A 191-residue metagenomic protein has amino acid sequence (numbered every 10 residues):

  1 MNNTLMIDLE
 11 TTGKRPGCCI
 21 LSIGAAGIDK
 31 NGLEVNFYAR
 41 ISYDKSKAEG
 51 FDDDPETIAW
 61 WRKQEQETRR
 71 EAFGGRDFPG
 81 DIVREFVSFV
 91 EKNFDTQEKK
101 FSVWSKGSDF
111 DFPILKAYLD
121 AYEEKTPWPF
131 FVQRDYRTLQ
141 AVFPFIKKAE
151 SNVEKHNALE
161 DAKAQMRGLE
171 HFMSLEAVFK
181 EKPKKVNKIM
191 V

Functional and structural regions predicted by a protein language model:
N2-L5, E10-S105: Conserved non-catalytic scaffold segment of RNase H-like nuclease domains
D8-E10, D111, D135, D161: Acidic active-site catalytic centers that drive phospho-/nucleotidyl reactions and related ester hydrolyses
D54-T57, F143-E150: Short, surface-exposed amphipathic charged segments that create phosphate/polyanion-binding patches used for binding
R69-F73, Y122-W128, N152: Short, polar/flexible loop-turn hinges at active-site or ligand-entry regions and domain interfaces
E85-K92, P113, A117, A141 (+2 more regions): Residue-level signal for well-ordered alpha-helical scaffold segments within enzymatic catalytic domains
S102-S108, P113-I114, K147-V191: Acidic, Mg2+-coordinating catalytic module of metal-dependent nucleases/exonucleases that use a two-metal-ion mechanism
D109-F130: Substrate-recognition/cap helix-loop segment adjacent to the acidic, metal-dependent catalytic center of Asp-based
P127-K147: Short, flexible loop segments at boundaries between secondary-structure elements
